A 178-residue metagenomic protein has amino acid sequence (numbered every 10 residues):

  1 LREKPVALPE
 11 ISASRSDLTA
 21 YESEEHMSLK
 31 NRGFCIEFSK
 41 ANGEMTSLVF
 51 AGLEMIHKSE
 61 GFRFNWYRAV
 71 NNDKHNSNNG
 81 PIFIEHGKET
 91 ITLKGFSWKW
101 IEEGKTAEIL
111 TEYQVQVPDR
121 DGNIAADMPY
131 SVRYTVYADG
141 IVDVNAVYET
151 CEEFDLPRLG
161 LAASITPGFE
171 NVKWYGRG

Functional and structural regions predicted by a protein language model:
L1-R2: Intrinsically disordered, low-complexity Pro/Gly/Ser/Thr-rich segments with frequent PxxP/GP/PP motifs and embedded
P9-G178: Beta-strand/loop-rich accessory regions of lumenal/periplasmic or secreted enzymes, predominantly carbohydrate-active
